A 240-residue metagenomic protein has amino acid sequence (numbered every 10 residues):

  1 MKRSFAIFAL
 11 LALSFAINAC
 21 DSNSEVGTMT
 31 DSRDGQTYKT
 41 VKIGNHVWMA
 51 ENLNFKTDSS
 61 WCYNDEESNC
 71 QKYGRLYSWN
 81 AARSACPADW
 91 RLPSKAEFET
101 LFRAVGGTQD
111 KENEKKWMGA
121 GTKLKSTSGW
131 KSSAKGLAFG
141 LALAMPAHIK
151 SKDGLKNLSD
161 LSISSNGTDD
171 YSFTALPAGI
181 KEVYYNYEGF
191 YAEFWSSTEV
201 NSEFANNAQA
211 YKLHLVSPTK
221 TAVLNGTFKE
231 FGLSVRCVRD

Functional and structural regions predicted by a protein language model:
M1-E25: Bacterial Sec-dependent N-terminal signal peptides
C20-D240: Conserved positions within compact, well-structured domain cores
